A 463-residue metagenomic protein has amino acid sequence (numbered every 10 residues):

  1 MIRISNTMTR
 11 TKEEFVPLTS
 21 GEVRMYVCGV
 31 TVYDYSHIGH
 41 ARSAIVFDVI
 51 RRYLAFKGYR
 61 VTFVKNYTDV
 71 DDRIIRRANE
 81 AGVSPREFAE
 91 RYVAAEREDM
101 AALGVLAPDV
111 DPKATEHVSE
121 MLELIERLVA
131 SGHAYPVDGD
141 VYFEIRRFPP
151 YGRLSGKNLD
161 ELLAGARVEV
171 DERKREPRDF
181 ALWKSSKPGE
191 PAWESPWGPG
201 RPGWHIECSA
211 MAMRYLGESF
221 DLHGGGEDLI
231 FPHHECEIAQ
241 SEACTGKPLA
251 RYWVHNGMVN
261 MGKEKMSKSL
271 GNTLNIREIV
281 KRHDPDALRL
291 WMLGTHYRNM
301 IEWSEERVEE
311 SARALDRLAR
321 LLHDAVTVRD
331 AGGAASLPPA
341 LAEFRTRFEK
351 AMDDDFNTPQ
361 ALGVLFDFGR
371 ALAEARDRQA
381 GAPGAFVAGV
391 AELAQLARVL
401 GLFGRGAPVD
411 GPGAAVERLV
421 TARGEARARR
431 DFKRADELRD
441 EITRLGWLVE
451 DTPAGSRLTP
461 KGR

Functional and structural regions predicted by a protein language model:
M1-Y33, D48, S119-V326: Alpha-helical recognition segments enriched in aromatics with Gly/Pro capping that present substrate-recognition
T9-K12, L18-L106, L458: N-terminal, positively charged nucleic-acid-binding surface of large information/translation enzymes
Y59, H133, W447: Short phosphate-binding/catalytic loops that engage adenosine nucleotides
Y67-D72, V93-E96, L106-M121, G139-F148: Short, glycine/charge-rich beta-strand/loop segments that flank catalytic centers and engage negatively charged groups
A107, V137-D138, D451-G455: Short Gly/Ser/Thr- and Asp/Glu-enriched loop/turn motifs at secondary-structure junctions
K265-M266, N272-R463: Structural preference for alpha-helix termini/caps and helix-kink/transition segments
